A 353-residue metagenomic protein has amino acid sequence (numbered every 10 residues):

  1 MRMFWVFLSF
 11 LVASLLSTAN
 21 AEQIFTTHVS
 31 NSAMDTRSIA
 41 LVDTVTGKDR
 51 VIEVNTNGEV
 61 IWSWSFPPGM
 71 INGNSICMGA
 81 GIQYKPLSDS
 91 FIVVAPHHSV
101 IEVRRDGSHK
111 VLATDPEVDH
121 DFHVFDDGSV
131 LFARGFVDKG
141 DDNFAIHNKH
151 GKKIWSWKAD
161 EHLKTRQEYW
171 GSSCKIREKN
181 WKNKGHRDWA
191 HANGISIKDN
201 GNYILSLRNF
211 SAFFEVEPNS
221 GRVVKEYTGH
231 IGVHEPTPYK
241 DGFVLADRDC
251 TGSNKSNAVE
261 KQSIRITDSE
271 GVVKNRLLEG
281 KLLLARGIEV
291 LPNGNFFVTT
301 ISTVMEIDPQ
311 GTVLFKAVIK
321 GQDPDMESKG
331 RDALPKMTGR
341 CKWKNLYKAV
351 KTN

Functional and structural regions predicted by a protein language model:
W5-L15: Bacterial N-terminal signal peptides
S17-A21: Sec/Tat signal peptide C-region and signal peptidase I cleavage site
E22-N353: Histidine-/acidic-rich catalytic cores in large beta-rich domains
